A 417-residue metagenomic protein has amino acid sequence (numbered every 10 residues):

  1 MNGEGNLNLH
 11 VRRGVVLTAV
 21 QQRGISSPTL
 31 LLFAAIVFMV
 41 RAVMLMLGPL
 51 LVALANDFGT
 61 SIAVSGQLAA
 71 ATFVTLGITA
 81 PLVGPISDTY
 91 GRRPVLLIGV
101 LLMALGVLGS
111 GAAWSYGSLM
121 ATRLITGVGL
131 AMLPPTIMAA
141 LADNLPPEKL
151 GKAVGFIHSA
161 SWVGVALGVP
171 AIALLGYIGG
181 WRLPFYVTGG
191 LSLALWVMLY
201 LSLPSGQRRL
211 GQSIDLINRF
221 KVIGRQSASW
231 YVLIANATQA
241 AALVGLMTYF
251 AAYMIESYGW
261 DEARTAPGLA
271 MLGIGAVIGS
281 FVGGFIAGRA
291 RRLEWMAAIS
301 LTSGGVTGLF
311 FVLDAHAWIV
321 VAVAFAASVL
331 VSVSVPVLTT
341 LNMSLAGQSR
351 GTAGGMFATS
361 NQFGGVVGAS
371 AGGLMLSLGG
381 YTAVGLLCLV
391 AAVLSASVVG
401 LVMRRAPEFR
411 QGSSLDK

Functional and structural regions predicted by a protein language model:
G14-R23, L203-L233: Juxtamembrane intracellular "pre-TM" segments in multi-pass secondary transporters
G59, G91, A112-S118, G259 (+1 more regions): Helix-breaking motifs and short loop linkers at transmembrane-helix boundaries and internal kinks in secondary membrane
I78-W114: Conserved MFS/SLC helix-loop-helix module at the cytosolic interface between two early adjacent transmembrane helices
A80-G91, G279-R291, L376: Helix-to-loop junctions at the C-terminal end of transmembrane segments in multipass secondary transporters
T89-I98, G288-S300: Cytoplasmic membrane-interface "Motif A"-like loop-to-helix N-cap segments of 12-TM Major Facilitator Superfamily
T122-V163: Cytoplasmic helix-loop-helix junction between adjacent transmembrane helices in 12-TM secondary transporters
P147, G155-L203, Y249: Helix-loop-helix hairpin linking two adjacent transmembrane segments in secondary transporters
L293-L338: C-terminal transmembrane helical hairpin of 12-TM major facilitator-type secondary transporters
